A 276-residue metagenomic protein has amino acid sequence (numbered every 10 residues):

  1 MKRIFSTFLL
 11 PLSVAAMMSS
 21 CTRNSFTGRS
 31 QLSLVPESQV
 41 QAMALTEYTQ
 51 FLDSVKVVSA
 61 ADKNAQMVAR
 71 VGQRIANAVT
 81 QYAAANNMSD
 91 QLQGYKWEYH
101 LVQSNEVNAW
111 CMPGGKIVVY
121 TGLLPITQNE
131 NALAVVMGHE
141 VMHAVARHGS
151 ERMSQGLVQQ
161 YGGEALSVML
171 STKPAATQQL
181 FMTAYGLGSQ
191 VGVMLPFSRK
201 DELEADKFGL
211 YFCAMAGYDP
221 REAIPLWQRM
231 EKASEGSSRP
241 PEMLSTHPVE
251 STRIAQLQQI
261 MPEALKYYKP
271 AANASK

Functional and structural regions predicted by a protein language model:
M1-C21: Sec-dependent bacterial lipoprotein signal peptides
I4-S6, C21-K276: A Zn2+-metalloprotease active-site environment signal
